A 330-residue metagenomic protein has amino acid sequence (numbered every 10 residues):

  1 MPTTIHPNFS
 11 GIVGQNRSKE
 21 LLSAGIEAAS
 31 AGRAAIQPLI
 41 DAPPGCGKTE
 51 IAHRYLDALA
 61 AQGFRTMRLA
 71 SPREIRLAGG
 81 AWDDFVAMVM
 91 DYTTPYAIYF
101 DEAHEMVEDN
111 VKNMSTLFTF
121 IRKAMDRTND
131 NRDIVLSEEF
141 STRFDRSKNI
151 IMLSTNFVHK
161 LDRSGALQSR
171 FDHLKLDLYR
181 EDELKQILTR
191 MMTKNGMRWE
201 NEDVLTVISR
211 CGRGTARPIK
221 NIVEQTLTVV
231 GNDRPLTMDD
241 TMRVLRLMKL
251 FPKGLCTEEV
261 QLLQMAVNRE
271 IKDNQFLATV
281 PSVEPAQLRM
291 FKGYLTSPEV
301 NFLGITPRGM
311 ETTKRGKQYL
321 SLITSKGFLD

Functional and structural regions predicted by a protein language model:
P2-P38: Pre-Walker A (pre-P-loop) alpha-helix and adjacent loop at the N terminus of AAA/AAA+ ATPase modules, a conserved
S23-A29, R76-Y99, E138-T142: Conserved alpha-helical scaffold flanking the Walker A/P-loop in AAA+ ATPase domains
E27, E105-K148, A166: Conserved catalytic/switch belt of AAA+ P-loop NTPases
E27-S30, A34-L69, A87-M90: Walker A/P-loop
V158-F171: Short regulatory helix/loop adjacent to the ATP-binding pocket of P-loop NTPases
D172-L184: Conserved AAA+ ATPase "SRH/arginine-finger" region at the nucleotide-binding site
L205-R210, R217-N232, L263-Q264: C-terminal helical "lid" of AAA+/P-loop NTPase domains
P281-P298: Short amphipathic alpha-helical interaction segments
